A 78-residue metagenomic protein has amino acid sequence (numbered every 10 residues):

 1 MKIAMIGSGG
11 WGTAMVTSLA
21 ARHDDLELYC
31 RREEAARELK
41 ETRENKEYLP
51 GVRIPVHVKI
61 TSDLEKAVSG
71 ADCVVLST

Functional and structural regions predicted by a protein language model:
M1-L49, K59-S62: NAD(P)+-binding Rossmann beta1-loop-alpha1 motif at the extreme N-terminus of oxidoreductases
V52-T78: Rossmann-like NAD(P)-binding element
